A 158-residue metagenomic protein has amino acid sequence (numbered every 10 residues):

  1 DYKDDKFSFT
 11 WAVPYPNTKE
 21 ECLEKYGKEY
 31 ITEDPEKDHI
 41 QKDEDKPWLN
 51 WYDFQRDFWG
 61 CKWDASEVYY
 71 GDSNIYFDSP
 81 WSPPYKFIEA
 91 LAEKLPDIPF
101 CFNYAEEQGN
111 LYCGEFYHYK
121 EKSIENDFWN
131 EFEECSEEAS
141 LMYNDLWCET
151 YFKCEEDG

Functional and structural regions predicted by a protein language model:
D1-G158: Intrinsic low-complexity, intrinsically disordered or marginally ordered coil/linker segments
